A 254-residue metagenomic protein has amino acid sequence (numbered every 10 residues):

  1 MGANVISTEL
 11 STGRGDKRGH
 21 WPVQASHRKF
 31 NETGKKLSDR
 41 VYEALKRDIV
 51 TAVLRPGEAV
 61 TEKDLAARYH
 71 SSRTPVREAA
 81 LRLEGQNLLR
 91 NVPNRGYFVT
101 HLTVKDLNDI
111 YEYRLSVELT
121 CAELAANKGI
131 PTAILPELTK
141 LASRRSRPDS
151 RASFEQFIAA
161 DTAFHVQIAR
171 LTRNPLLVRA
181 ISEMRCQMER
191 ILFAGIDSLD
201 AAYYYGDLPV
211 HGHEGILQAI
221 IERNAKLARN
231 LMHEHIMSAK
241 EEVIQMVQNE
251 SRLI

Functional and structural regions predicted by a protein language model:
M1-I130, L176, Q245-I254: Short linear motifs at protein or domain termini
A3-S11, G15, W21, T33 (+2 more regions): C-terminal all-alpha effector/ligand-binding and dimerization domain of prokaryotic HTH-type transcriptional repressors
R28-E32, H101, K105, P148-A152 (+3 more regions): Short coil/turn segments at secondary-structure junctions
K36-D39, E43, Y111-L115, T132-T139 (+3 more regions): Alpha-helix N-cap/helix-start motif at coil-to-helix transitions, marked by capping-box chemistry
D48, A52, R90, R145 (+3 more regions): A short secondary-structure junction motif
N91-V92, D161, L208-V210: Short, flexible turn/loop "capping" segments at secondary-structure junctions
V104-N108, A125-I130, P148-S153, D197-Y205: A ubiquitous short alpha-helical element
I110, T132-G195, G212-A219, L227-S238: Conserved amphipathic alpha-helical segments that form helical-bundle/coiled-coil interaction surfaces
